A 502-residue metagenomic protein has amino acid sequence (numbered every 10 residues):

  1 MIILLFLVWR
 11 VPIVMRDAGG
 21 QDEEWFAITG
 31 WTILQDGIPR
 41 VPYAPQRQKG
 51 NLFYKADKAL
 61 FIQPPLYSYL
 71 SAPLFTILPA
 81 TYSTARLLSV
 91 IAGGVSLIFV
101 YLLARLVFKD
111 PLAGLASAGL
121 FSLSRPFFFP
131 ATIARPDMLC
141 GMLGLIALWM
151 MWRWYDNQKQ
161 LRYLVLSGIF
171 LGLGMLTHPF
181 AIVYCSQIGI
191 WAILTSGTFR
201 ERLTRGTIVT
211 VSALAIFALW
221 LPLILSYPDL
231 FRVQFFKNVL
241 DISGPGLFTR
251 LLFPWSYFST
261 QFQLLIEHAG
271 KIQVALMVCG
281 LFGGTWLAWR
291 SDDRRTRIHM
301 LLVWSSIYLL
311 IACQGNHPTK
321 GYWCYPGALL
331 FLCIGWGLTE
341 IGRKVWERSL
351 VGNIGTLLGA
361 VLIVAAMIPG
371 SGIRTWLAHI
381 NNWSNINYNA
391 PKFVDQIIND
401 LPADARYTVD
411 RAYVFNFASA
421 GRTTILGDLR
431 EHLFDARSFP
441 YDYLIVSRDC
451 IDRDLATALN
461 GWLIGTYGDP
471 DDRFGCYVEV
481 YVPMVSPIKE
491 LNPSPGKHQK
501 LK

Functional and structural regions predicted by a protein language model:
M1-L4, T210-L214, C279, L332 (+1 more regions): Signature aromatic-anchored transmembrane alpha helix within multi-pass, membrane-resident enzymes that catalyze glycan
F6, S117-S122, W149, L171 (+1 more regions): Short helix- or helix-capping micro-motifs that position conserved polar/aromatic residues at function-defining sites
W9, R205-G244, K271: Membrane-lumen/periplasm interface segments of specific transmembrane helices in polyprenyl phosphate-linked
T81, L87-F108, I146: Transmembrane-helix motifs of polytopic, lipid-linked glycan transferases
V100-L123, M142, R162: Transmembrane-helix signature of polytopic, membrane-embedded enzymes that assemble or transfer cell-envelope glycans
R105-F108, A147-L166, G174, L287 (+2 more regions): Membrane-interface transmembrane helices that cradle and orient dolichyl/undecaprenyl
P126-L139, T319: Short acidic/glycine- and proline-prone juxtamembrane loop motifs at membrane-interface regions of multi-pass membrane
I193, H268-R295, S306: Hydrophobic, aromatic-rich transmembrane alpha-helices and their immediate juxtamembrane boundary segments
